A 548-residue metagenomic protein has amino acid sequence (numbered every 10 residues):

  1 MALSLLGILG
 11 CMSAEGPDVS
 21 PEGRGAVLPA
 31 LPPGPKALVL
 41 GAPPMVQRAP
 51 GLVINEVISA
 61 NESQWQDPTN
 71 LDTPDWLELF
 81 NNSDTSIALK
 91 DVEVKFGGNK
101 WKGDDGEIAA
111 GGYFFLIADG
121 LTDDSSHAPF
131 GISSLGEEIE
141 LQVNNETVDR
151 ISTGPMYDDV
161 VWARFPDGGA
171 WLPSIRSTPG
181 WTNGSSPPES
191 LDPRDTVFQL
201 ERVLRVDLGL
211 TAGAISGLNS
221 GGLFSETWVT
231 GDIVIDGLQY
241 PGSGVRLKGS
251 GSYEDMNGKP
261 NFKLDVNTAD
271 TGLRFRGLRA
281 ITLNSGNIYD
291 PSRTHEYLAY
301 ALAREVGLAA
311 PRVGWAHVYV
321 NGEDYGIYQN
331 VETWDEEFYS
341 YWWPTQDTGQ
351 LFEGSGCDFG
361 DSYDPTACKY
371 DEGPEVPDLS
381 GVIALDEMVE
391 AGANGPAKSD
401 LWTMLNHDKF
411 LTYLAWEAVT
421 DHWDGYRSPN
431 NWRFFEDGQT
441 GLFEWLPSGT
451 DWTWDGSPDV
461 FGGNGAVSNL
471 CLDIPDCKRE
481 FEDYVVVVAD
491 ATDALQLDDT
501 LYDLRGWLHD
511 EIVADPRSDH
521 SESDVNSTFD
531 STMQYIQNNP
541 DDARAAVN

Functional and structural regions predicted by a protein language model:
M1-S4: Sec-dependent signal peptide recognition, specifically the positively charged N-region followed immediately by
I8-G10: C-terminal motif of bacterial Sec signal peptides marking the signal peptidase cleavage site
M12-L200: Intrinsically disordered, low-complexity linkers and terminal tails enriched in Ser/Thr/Pro/Gly with interspersed basic
R164-N548: Phosphate/dinucleotide-binding and metal-coordinating scaffold of catalytic cores in nucleotide-dependent enzymes
